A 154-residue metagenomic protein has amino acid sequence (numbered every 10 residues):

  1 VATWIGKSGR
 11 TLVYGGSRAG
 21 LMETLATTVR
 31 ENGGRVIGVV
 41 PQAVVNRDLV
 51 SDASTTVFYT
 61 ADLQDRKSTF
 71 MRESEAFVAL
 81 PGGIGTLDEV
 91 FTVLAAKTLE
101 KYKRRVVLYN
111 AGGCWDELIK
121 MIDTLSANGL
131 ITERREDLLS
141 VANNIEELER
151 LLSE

Functional and structural regions predicted by a protein language model:
V1-R35: Glycine-rich beta-alpha loop segments
R18, Q42-V44, G82-G85: Short glycine-rich anion-binding loops that position phosphate/pyrophosphate groups of nucleotides and phosphorylated
L21, D65-R66, E147: Short acidic active-site motifs
R30-G33, A53-F58, K120-A127: Short, hinge-like loop/turn segments at secondary-structure boundaries
V39-F77: Glycine-rich oxoanion-binding loops at beta->alpha junctions
V40, L80, A96-K120, E133-R135: Short, acidic/small-residue loops that bind anionic groups at enzyme active sites
D65-E100, V107: Active-site/ligand-binding-proximal alpha/beta "capping" segment
T69-R72, A76, A127-E154: A charged, well-structured terminal subsegment
